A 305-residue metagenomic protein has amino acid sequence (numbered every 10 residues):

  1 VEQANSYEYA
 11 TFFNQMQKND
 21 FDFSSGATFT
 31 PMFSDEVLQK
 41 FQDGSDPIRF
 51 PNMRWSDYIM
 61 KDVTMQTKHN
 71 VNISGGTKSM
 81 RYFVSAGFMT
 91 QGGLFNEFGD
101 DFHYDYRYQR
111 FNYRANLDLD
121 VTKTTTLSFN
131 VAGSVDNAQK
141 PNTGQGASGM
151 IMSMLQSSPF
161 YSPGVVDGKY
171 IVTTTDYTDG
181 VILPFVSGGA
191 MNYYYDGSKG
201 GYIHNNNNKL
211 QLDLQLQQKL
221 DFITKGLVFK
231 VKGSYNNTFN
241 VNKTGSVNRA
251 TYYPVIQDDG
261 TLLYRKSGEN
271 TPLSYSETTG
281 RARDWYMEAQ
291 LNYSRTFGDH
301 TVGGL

Functional and structural regions predicted by a protein language model:
V1-K209, Q215-Q218: Membrane-proximal, glycine/serine-rich, low-complexity loop/turn segments characteristic of large bacterial
M89-R110, K140-Q145, N205-Q211, D221-L305: Small-side-chain secondary-structure face that scaffolds active or pore-lining regions
